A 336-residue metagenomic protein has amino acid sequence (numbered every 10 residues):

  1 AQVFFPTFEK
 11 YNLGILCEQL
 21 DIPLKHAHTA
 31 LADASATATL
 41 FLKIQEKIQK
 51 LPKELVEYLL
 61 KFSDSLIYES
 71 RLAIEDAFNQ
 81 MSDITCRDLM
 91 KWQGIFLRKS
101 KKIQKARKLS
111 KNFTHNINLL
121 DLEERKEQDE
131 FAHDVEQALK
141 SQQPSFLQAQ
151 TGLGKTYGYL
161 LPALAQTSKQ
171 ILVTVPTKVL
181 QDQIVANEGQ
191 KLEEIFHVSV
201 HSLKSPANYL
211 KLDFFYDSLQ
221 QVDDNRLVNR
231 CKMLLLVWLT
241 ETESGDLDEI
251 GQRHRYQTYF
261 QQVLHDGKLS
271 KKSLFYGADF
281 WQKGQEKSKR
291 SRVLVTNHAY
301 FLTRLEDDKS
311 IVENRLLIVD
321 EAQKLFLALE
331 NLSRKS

Functional and structural regions predicted by a protein language model:
P6-E75: Acidic, Mg2+-coordinating catalytic module of metal-dependent nucleases/exonucleases that use a two-metal-ion mechanism
D64-R107: Interdomain "pre-motor" coupling segment immediately N-terminal to P-loop NTPase/helicase cores
K102-L147: Conserved pre-motif I regulatory segment
S110-T114, Q170-I171, V175-R292: A substrate-engagement module of RecA-like helicase motors
E136-Q137, T156-K169, N187-K191: Walker A/P-loop NTP-binding motif
K140-L161: Walker A/P-loop
K140-S145, S168-K169, R292: Pre-Walker A (Motif I) flank of P-loop NTPase domains
L274-V293, H298-S336: Signature of the SF2 helicase/ATPase Hel1-core->accessory helical subdomain module
